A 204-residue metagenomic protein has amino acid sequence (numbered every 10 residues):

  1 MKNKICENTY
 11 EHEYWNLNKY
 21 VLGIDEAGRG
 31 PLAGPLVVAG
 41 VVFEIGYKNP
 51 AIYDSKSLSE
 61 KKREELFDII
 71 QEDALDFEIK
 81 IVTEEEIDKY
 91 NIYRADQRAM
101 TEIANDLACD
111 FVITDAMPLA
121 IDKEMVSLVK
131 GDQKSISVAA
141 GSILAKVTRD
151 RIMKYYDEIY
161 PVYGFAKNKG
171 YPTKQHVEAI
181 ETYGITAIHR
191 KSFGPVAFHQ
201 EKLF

Functional and structural regions predicted by a protein language model:
M1-F204: RNase H-like, Mg2+-dependent phosphodiesterase core, and more generally RNA phosphate-backbone-engaging helix-loop
